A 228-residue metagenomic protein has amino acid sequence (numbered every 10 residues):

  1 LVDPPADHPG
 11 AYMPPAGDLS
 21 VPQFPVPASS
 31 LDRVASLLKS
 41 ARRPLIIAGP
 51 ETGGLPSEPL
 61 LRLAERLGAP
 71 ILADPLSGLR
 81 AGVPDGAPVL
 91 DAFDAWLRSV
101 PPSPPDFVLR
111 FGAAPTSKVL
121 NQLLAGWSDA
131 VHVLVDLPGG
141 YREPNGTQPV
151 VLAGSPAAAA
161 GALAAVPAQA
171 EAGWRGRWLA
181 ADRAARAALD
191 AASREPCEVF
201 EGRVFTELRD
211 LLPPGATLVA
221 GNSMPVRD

Functional and structural regions predicted by a protein language model:
L1-K39: Conformationally flexible catalytic loops at phosphate/diphosphate-handling active centers
M13-G17, V83-A95, A130, N145-A157: Active-site regions of enzymes building and remodeling cell-envelope glycoconjugates
L31-P44, L63, E207-P214: Glycine-rich phosphate/diphosphate-binding loops that line cofactor/substrate pockets in enzymes
D32, A48-V133, Y141: Glycine-rich, anion-gripping cofactor-binding loops and their flanking helix/strand elements in enzyme active sites
L37-G53, D182, D190-V199: Active-site donor-nucleotide binding/catalytic segment of nucleotide-sugar enzymes
R43-L45, F107, T217: Structural motif
T116, V226-D228: Thiamine diphosphate
L123-V226: Phosphate/pyrophosphate-binding active-site segments
